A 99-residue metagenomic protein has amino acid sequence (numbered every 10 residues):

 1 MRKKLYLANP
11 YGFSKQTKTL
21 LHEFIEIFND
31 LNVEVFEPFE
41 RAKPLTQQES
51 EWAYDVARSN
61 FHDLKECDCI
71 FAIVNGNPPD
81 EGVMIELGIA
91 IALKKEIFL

Functional and structural regions predicted by a protein language model:
M1-L99: Conserved catalytic or regulatory cores that recognize and/or transform ribose-phosphate-containing ligands
